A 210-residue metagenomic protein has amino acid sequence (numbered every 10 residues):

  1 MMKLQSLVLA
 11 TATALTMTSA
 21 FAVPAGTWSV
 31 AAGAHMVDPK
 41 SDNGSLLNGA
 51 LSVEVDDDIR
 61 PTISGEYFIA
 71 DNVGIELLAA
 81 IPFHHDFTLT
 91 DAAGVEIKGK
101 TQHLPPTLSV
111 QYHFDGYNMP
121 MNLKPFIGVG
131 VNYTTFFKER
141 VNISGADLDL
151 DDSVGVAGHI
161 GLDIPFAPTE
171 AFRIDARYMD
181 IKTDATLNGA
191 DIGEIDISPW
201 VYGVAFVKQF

Functional and structural regions predicted by a protein language model:
M1-G26, F210: Cleavable N-terminal export/targeting peptides
F21-G65, F136-K138, A205: Short glycine/proline- and aromatic-enriched beta-strand/turn motifs that initiate or cap beta-hairpins
A25, M36-K40, E66-V141, Y202-G203 (+1 more regions): Gram-negative (and chloroplast) outer-membrane scaffold detector with strong preference for beta-barrel transmembrane
W28, I59-I63, L104-L108, V154-I160 (+1 more regions): Hydrophobic, lipid-facing positions within transmembrane beta-strands of outer-membrane proteins
D42-G49, F87-G94, F136-A146, D184-D191: Outer-membrane beta-barrel translocator domains and adjoining extracellular loop/strand segments of Gram-negative
L51-D57, V95-H103, G145-V154, D191-P199: Replace "Gram-negative outer membrane beta-barrel proteins" with "bacterial and organellar outer membrane beta-barrel
H84-L89, K100, A167-F210: Predominantly the C-terminal beta-signal and adjacent terminal strand-loop region of outer-membrane beta-barrel
